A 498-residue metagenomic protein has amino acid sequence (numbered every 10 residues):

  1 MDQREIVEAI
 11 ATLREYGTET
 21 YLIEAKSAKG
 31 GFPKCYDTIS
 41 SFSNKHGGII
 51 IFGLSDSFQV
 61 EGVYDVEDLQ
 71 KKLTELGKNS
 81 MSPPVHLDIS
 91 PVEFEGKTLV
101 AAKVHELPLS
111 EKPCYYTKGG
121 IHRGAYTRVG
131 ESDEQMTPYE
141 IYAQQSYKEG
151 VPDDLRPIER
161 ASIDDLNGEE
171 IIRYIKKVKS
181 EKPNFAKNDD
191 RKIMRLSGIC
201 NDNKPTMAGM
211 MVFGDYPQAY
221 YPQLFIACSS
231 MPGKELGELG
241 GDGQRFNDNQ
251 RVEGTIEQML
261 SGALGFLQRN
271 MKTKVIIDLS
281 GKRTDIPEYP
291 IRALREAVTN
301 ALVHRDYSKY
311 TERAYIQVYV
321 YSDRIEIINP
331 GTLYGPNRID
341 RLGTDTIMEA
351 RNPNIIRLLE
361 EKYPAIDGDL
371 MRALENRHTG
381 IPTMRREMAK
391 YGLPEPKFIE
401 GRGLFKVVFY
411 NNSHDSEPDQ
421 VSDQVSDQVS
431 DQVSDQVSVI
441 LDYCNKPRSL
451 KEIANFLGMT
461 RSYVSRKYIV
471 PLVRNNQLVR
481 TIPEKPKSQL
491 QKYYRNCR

Functional and structural regions predicted by a protein language model:
M1-I50, L54-A101, L107-S110, E288 (+1 more regions): Polybasic/polar functional segments that serve as interface/processing modules
P84-S162, R313-A314, E375-E400, F405-K406 (+1 more regions): Intrinsically disordered, low-complexity regulatory tails
G124-E312, Q317-I328, Y334-P336, D340-D345 (+1 more regions): Active-site helix-to-loop segments that bind/position phosphate- or nucleotide-bearing substrates and donors across
Y289, M459-R474, K487: Short amphipathic alpha-helical interaction segments
I325-L374: Glycine-rich/acidic phosphate-handling loop/turn and adjacent ATP-lid/helix of nucleotide-binding kinase/ATPase domains
P394-P396, V473-E484: A short, conserved structural fragment
S434, R480-R498: Short, cationic-aromatic polyanion-contact patches
N445-E452: Short capping segments at the starts of secondary-structure elements
